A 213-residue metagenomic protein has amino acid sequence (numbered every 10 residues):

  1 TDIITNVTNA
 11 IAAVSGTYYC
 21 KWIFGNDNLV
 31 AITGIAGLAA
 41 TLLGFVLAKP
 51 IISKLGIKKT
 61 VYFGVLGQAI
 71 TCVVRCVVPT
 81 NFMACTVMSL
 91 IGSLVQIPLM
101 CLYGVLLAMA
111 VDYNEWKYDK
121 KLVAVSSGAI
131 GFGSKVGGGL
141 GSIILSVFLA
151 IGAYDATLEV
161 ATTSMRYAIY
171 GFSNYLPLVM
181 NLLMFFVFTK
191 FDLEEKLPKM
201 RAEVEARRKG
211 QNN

Functional and structural regions predicted by a protein language model:
T1-N213: Membrane-embedded alpha-helical bundles of multi-pass transporters/translocases, especially carrier/permease families
